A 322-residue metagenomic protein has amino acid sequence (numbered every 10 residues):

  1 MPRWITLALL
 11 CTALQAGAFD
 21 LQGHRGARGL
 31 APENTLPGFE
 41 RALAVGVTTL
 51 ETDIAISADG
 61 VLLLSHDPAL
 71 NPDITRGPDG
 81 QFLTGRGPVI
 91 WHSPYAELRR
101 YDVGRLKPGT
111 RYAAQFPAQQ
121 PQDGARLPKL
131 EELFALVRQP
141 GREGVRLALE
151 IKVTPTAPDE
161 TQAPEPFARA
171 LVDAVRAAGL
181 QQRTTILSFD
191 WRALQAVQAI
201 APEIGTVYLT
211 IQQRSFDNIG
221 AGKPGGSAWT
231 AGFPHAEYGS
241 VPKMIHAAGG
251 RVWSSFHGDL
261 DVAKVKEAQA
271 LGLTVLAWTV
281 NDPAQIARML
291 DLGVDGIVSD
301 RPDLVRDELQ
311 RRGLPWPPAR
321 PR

Functional and structural regions predicted by a protein language model:
W4-T12: Sec-dependent N-terminal signal peptides
L14-R322: Phosphate-group recognition and catalysis centered on beta-loop-alpha active-site segments
